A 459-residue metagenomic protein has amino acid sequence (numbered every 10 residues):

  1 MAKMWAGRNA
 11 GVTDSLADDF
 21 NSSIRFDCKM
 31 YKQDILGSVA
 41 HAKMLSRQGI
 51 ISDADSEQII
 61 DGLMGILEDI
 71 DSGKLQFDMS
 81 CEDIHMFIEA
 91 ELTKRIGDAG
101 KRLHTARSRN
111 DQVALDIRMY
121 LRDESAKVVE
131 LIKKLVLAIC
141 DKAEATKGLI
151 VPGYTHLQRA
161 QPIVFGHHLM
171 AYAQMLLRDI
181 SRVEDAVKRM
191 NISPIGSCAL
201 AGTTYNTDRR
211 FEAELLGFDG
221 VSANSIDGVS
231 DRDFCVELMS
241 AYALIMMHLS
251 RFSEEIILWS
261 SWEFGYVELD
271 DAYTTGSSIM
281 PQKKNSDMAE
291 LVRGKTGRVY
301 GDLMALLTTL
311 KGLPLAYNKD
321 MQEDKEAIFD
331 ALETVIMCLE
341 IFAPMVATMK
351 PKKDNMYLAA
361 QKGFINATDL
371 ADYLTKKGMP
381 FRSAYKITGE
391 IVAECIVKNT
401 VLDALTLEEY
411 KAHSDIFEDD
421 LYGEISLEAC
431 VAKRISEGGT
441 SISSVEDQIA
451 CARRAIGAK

Functional and structural regions predicted by a protein language model:
M1-G202, T207-A213, T275-G276, D287 (+3 more regions): A helix-coil-helix interface module used to build multimeric assemblies and to scaffold catalytic/cofactor sites
M1-G37, D98-A99, M280-K459: Glycine-rich cofactor/substrate-binding loops
S38, H85, E89, C235-L238 (+2 more regions): Short runs of predominantly hydrophobic/aromatic residues within well-ordered alpha helices that form helix-helix
A40-K43, M119, D123, V236-S240 (+1 more regions): Positions in alpha-helical segments
H41, G62, I66-D69, E91 (+17 more regions): Generic, well-ordered alpha-helical scaffold segments in large soluble proteins
I117-R118, R122, V129, E144 (+6 more regions): Charged, flexible cofactor/metal-binding loops and thiol motifs
